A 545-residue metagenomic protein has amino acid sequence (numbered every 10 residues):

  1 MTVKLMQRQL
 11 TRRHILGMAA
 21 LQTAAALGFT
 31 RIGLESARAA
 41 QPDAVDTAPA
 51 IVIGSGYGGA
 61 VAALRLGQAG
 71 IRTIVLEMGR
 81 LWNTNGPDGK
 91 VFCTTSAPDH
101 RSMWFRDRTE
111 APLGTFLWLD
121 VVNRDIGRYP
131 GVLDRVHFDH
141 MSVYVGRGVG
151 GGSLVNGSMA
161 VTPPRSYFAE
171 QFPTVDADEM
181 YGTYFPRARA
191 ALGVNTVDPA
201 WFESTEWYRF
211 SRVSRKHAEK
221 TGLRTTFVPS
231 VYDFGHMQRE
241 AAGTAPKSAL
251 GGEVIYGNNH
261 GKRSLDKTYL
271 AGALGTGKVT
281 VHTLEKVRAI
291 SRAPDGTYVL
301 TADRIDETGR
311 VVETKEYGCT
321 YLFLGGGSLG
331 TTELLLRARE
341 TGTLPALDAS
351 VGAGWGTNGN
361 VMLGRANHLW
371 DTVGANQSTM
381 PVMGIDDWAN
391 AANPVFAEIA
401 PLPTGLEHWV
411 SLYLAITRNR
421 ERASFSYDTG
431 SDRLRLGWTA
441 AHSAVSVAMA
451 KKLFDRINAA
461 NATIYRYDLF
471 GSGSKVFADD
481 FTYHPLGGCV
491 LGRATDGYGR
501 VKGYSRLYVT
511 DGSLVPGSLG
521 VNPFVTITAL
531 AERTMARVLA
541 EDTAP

Functional and structural regions predicted by a protein language model:
M1-H14, S36-R38: N-terminal secretory signal peptides
L10-L27: N-terminal export leaders
Q41-E170, V175, A302, G330 (+1 more regions): N-terminal glycine-rich phosphate/pyrophosphate-binding loop and immediately adjacent elements
I51-I53, Y317-G327: Short hydrophobic core segments
V122-V145, V149-N156, E170, T174 (+5 more regions): FAD cofactor-binding and catalytic pocket of flavoenzymes
F138, T174-K286, G473-T482, V490: Conserved redox-cofactor binding core of oxidoreductases
S291-E316: Conserved beta-strand-loop-beta-strand element in the redox core of flavoprotein oxidoreductases
K451-S518, F524, T528: A glycine-rich dinucleotide-binding beta-alpha-beta segment and adjacent secondary-structure elements that constitute
